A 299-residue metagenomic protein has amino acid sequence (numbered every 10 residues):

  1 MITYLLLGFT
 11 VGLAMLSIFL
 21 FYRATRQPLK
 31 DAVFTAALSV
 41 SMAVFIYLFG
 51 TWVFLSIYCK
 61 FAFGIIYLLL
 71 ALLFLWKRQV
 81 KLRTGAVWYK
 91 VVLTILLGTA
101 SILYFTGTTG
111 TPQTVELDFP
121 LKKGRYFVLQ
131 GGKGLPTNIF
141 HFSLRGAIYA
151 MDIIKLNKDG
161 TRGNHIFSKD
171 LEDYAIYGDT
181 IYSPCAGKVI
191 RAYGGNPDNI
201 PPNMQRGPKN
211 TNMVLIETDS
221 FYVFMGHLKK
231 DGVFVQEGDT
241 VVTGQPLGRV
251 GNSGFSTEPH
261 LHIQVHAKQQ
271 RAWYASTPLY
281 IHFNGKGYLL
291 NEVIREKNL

Functional and structural regions predicted by a protein language model:
M1-T180, P184, G287-L299: Polar/charged, compositionally biased leader and regulatory segments
G132, N157, Y193, K229 (+1 more regions): A generic structural motif
A175-I176, A186-K230, F234: Zn2+-dependent peptidoglycan hydrolase active-site motif and core
I181-A192, F234-V250: Short, well-structured beta-strand-loop connectors
M204, V214, V242-S256: Short hydrophobic beta/alpha edge segments that flank linear recognition/processing sites
P208, D239, F255, Q264-L299: Acidic, glycine-rich catalytic/binding loops that coordinate metals and/or anionic ligands
